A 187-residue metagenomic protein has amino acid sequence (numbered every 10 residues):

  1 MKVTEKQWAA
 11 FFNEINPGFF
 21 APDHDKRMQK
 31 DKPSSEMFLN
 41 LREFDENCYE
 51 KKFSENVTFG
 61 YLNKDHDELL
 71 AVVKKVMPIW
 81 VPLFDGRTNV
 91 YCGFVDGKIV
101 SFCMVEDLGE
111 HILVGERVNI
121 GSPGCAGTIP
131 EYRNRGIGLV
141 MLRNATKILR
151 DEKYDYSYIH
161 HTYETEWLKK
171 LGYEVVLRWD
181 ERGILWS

Functional and structural regions predicted by a protein language model:
M1-S54: Acyl-donor-binding surface of acyltransferase catalytic domains
K6, E43-V81, V90-C92: Short amphipathic alpha-helix that is part of the acyltransferase structural core
P17-F19, M28, K170-W179: Conserved acetyl-CoA-binding loop of GNAT-fold acetyltransferases
V73-T128: A conserved beta-strand-loop-helix scaffold within acyl/acetyltransferase catalytic domains
Y91, I99-V105, A126, I137 (+3 more regions): Ligand-binding pocket scaffold of soluble enzyme catalytic domains
C125-T128, N134-K147, D151, E166 (+1 more regions): Conserved acetyl-CoA-binding loop-helix of GNAT-fold acetyltransferases
L149-Y163: Conserved GNAT acetyl-CoA-binding A-motif
Y163, W167, L185-W186: Short glycine/proline-centered loop/turn elements that form peptide/ligand docking sites
